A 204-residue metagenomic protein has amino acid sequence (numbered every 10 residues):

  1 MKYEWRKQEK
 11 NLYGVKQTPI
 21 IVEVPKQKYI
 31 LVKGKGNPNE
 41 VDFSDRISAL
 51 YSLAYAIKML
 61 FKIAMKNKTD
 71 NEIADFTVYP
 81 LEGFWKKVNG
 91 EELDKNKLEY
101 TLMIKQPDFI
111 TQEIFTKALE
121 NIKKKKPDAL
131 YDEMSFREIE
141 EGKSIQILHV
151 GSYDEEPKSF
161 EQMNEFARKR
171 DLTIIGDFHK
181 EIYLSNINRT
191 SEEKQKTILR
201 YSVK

Functional and structural regions predicted by a protein language model:
M1-K204: A solvent-exposed interaction/effector surface
